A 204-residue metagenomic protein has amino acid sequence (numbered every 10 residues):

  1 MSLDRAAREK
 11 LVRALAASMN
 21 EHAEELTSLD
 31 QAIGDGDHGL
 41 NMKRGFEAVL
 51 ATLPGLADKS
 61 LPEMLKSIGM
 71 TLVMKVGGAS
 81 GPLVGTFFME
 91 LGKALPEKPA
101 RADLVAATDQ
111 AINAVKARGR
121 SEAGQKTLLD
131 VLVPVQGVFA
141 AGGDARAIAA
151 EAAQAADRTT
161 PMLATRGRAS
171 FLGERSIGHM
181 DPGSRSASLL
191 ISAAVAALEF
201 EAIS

Functional and structural regions predicted by a protein language model:
M1-S204: N-terminal loops that bind phosphate or other acidic moieties and the adjacent beta-alpha structural core
